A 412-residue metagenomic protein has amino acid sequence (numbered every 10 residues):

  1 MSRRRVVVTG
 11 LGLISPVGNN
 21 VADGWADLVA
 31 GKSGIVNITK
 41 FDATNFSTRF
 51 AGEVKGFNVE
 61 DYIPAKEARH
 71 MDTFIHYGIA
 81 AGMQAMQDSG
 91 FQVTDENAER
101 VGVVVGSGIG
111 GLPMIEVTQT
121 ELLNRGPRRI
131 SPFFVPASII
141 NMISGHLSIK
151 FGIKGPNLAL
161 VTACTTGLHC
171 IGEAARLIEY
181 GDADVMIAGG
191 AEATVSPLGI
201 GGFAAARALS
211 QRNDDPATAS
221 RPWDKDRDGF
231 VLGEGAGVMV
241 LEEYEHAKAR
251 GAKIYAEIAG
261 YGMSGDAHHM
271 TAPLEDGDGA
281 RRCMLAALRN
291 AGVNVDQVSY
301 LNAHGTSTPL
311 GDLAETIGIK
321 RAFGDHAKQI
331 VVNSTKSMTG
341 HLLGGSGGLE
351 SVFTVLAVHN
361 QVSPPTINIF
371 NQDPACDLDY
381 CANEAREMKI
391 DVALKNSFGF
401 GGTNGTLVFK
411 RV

Functional and structural regions predicted by a protein language model:
M1-E67, E245-E257, V352-I367, K410-V412: ACP-dependent fatty acid/polyketide chain-elongation machinery
M1-V8, D95-A98, A291-Q297, K328 (+1 more regions): Flexible, low-complexity linker/loop segments at domain and module junctions
R5-T9, V36, D214-A291, Y300: Condensing-enzyme catalytic core mediating Claisen C-C bond formation in acyl metabolism
V8, G24-W25, V29-T162, A191-G202 (+1 more regions): Conserved beta-ketoacyl condensing-enzyme motif
P16, M239-E243, R289, K320 (+1 more regions): Short beta-strand-to-turn element immediately C-terminal to the catalytic PLP-Schiff-base lysine in fold type I
A43, S47-E53, G110-M114, A193-S220 (+4 more regions): Active-site-adjacent elements of ketosynthase-type condensing enzymes
G78-F91, I140-S144, S148-F151, P156-E192 (+3 more regions): Active-site-proximal alpha-helical scaffold in enzymes
N124-S131, H169-G172, R176, Y180 (+5 more regions): Glycine-/small-residue-rich "gating" segment that lines the acyl/pantetheine channel and substrate pocket
